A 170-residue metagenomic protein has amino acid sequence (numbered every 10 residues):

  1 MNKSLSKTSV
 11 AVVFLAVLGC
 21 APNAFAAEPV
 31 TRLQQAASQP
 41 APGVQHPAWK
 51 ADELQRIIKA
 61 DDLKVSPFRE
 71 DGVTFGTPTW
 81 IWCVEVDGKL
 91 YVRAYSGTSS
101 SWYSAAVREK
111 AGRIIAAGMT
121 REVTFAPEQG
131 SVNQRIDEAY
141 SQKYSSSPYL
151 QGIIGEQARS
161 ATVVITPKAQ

Functional and structural regions predicted by a protein language model:
N2-V12: Bacterial N-terminal signal peptides that target proteins for export
V10-A21: Bacterial N-terminal signal peptides
C20-E28: Bacterial Sec-dependent signal peptides at the C-terminal "C-region" and cleavage site
A27-G76: Short, conserved active-site entrance elements at the starts or edges of catalytic domains
P29-P47, G97-Q170: Short, structured beta-strand-loop surface elements
L54-Q55, W82, I153-G155: Short secondary-structure boundary/capping segments
I58-A60, P78, D87, E109 (+1 more regions): Extracytoplasmic
D61-S96, T124: Short beta-strand segments
